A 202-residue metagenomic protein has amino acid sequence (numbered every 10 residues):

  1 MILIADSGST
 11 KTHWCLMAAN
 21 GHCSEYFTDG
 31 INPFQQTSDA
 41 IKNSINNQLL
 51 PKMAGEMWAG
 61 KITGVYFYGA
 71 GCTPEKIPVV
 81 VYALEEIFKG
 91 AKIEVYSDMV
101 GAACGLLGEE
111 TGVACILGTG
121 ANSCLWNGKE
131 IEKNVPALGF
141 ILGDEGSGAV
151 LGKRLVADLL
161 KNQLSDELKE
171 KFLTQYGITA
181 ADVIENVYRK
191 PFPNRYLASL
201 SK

Functional and structural regions predicted by a protein language model:
I2-D6, I62-Y66, G105, G112-I116: Short glycine-aspartate micro-motif
I2-S44, I131-K133, A137: Short glycine-rich, Thr/Ser-proximal phosphate-binding strand/loop in the N-terminal lobe of ATP-dependent enzymes
T12-M17, C104, C115, A121-W126: Short beta-strand scaffold segments in enzyme catalytic cores
D39-G55: Short, well-ordered amphipathic alpha-helical segments that serve as non-catalytic structural scaffolds within diverse
K52-E94, L106-L107, Y188: Short beta-strand-loop/turn "lid" adjacent to the catalytic site in phosphate-handling enzymes
A91-C115: Conserved phosphate-binding catalytic cores of ATP/NTP-utilizing and phosphoryl-transfer enzymes
I131-I178: Glycine-rich phosphate-binding loop plus the immediately following alpha-helix
L164-K202: A mobile "lid/hinge" subdomain adjacent to the ATP/sugar-phosphate binding pocket shared across diverse ATP-dependent
